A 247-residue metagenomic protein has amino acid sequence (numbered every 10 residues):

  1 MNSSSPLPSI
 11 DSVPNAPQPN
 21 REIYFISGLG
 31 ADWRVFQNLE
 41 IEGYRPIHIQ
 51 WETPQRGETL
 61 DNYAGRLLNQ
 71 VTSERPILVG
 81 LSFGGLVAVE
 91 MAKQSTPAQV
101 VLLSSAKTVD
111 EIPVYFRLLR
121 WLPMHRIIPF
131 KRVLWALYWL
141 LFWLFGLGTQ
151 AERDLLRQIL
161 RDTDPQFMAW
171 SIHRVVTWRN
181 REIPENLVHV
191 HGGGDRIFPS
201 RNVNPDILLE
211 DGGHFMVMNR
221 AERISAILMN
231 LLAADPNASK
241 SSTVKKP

Functional and structural regions predicted by a protein language model:
A16-E74, M124-I128: Active-site catalytic motif of lipid deacylating hydrolases and related acyltransferases
N38, E90-M91: Active-site signature of alpha/beta-hydrolase-fold catalytic machinery across serine- and Asp/Cys-nucleophile hydrolases
I49, I207-G212: Short glycine-rich catalytic loops that host catalytic nucleophiles or stabilize transition states across multiple
E58, G212-I227, V244: Catalytic histidine-centered segment of alpha/beta-hydrolase-like enzymes
V79-A88: Gly/Ala-rich beta-loop-alpha elbow adjacent to hydrolase catalytic centers
T96-F130: Flexible "cap/lid" loop of the alpha/beta hydrolase fold
K131-N180: Conserved alpha/beta-hydrolase catalytic His-Asp/Glu region
H189-H191, D195: Short beta-strand/loop motif that positions the catalytic acidic residue of the alpha/beta-hydrolase fold
